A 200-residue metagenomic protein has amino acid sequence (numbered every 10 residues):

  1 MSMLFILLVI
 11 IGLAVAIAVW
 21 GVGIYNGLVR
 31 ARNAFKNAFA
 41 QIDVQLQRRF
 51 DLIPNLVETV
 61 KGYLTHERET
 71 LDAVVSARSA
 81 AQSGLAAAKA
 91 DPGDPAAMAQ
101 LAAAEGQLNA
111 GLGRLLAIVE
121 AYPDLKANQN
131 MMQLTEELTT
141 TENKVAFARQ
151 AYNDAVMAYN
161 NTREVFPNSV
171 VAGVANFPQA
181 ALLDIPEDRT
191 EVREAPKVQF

Functional and structural regions predicted by a protein language model:
S2-F200: A helix-centric hydrophobic-segment signal that preferentially recognizes long, alpha-helical stretches used
